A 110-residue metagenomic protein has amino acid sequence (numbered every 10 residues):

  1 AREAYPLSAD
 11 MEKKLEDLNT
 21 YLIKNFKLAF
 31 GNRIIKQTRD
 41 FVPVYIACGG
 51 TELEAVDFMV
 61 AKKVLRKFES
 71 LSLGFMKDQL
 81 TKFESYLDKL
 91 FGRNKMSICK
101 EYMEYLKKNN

Functional and structural regions predicted by a protein language model:
A1-N110: C-terminal regulatory/interaction module of P-loop NTP-utilizing enzymes
